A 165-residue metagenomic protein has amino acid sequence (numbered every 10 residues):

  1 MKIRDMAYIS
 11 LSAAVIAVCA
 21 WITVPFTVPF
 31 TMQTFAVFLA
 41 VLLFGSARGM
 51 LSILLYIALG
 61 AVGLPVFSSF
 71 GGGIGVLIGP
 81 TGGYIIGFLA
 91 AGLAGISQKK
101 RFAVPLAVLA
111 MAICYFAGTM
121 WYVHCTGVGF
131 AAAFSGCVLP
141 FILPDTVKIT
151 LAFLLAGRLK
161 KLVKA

Functional and structural regions predicted by a protein language model:
M1-M50: Hydrophobic transmembrane alpha-helices
D5-I9, F30, T34-V37, G49 (+5 more regions): Residue-level signature of transmembrane alpha-helical entry/exit and packing/kink sites in multi-pass membrane
L11, V18, I74-F116: Short helix-perturbing small/polar motifs within transmembrane alpha-helices
I16, A20, V41, G60 (+4 more regions): Structural signal for membrane-spanning alpha-helices in multi-pass inner-membrane proteins, emphasizing helix cores
C19-M32, I57-A91: Interfacial aromatic-anchored transmembrane helix boundaries in multi-pass membrane proteins
L43-A47, A94-K99, R158-K160: Structural signal for the C-terminal ends of transmembrane alpha-helices and the immediately following loop
L51-V62, P105-A110: Central hydrophobic cores of alpha-helical transmembrane segments in multi-pass integral membrane proteins
S68-F70, K100-A165: Membrane-embedded alpha-helical hairpins and interfacial helices in multi-pass inner-membrane proteins
